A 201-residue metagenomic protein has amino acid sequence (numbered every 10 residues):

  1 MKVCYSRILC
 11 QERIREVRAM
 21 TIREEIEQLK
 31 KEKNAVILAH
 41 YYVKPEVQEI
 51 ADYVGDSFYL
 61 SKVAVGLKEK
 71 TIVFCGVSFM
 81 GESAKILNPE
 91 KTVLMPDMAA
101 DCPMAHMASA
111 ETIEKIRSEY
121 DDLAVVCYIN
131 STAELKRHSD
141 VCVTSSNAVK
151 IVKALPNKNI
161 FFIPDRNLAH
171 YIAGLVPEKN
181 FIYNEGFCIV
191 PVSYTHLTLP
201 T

Functional and structural regions predicted by a protein language model:
Y5-A19: Short, Lys/Arg-enriched N-terminal segments with co-localized hydrophobic residues within the first ~10-30 amino acids
M20-S83, L87, P96-V126, E134-V143 (+1 more regions): Metallocofactor- and cofactor-centric catalytic cores in central/energy metabolism, strongly enriched
V43, S131, T201: Short, glycine/acidic-enriched loop or turn micro-motifs at the edges of active sites
A84-K85, I172, T195: Hydrophobic alpha-helical segments that mediate membrane insertion or helix-helix packing
E90-K91, K179: A short alpha->loop->secondary-structure connector
Y120, V126-N184: Internal alpha/beta core interface subdomains
T195-T201: Conserved small/polar residues in nucleotide/adenosyl-binding loops
